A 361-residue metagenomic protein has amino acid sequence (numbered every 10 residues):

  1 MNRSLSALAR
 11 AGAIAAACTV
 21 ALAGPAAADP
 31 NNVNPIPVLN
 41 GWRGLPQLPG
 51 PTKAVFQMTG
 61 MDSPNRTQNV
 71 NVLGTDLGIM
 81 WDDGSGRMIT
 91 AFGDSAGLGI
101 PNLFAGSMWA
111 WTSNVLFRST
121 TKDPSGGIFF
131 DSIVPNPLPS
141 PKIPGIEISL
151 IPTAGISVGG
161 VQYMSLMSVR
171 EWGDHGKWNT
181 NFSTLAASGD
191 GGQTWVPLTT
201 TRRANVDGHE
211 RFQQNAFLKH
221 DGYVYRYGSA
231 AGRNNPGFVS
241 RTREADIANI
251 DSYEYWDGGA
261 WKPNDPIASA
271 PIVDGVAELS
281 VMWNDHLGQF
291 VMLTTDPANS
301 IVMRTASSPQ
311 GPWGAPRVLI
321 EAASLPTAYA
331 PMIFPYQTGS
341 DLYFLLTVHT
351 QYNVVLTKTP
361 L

Functional and structural regions predicted by a protein language model:
M1-D29: Secretory targeting and sorting signals
N31-L73, D82-I148, S157-D207, D221-D274 (+3 more regions): Beta-rich carbohydrate-recognition and catalytic domains
E210-R211: The feature represents the first ordered module of a protein
Q214-A216, A277-N284, T327-P335: Beta-rich, blade/repeat-based domains predominating in secreted/periplasmic proteins but also intracellular
M332, G339, F344: CBM-like carbohydrate-recognition segments
